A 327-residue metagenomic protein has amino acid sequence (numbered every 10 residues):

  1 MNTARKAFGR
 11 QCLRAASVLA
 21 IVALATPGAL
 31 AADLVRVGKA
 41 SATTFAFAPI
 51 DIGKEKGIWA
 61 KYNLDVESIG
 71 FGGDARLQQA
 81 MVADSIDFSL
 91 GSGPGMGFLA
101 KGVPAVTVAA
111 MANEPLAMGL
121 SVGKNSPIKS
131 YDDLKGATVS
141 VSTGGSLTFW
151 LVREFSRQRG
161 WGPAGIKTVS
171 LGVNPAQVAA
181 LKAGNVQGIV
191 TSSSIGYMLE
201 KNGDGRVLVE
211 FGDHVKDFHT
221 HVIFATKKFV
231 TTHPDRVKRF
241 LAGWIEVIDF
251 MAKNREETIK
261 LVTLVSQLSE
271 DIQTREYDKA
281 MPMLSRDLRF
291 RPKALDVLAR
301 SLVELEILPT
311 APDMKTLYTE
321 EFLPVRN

Functional and structural regions predicted by a protein language model:
N2-S17: Bacterial N-terminal signal peptides that target proteins for export
T26-A31: Sec/Tat signal peptide C-region and signal peptidase I cleavage site
D33-G162, T168-A180, Q187-S193, L208-F211 (+1 more regions): Short, glycine-/small- and polar/acidic-enriched structural segments that line small-molecule recognition paths
F47, Q78, A117, Y131 (+11 more regions): Extracytoplasmic/secreted envelope proteins and their assembly/folding machinery, especially bacterial periplasmic
P94, S126, P175-L264: Pocket-lining segment of extracytoplasmic ligand-binding domains
T231-P309: Secondary-structure end/capping motifs
L302-N327: Conserved C-terminal helix/tail region of periplasmic/extracytoplasmic solute-binding proteins
